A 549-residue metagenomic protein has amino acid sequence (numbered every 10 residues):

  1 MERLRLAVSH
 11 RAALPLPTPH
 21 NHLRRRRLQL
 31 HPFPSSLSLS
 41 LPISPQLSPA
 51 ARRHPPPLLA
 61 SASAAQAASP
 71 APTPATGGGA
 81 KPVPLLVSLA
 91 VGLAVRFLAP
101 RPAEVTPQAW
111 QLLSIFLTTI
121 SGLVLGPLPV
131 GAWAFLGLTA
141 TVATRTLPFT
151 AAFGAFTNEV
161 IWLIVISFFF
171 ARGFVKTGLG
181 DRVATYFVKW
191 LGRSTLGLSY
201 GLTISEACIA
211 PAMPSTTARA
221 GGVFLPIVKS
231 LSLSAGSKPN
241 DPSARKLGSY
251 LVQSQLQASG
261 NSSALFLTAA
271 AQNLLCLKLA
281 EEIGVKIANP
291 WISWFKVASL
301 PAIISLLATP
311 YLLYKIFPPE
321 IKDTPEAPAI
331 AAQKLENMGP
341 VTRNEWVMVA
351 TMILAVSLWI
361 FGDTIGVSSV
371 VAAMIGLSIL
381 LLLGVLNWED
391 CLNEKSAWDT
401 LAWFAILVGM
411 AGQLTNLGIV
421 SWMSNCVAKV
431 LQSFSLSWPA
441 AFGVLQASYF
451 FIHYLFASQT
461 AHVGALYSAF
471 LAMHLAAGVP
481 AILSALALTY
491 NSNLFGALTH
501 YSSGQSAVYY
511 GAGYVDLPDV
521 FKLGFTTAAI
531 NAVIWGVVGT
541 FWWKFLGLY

Functional and structural regions predicted by a protein language model:
E2-Q29, P45-Y549: Transmembrane helical cores of multi-pass ion-transport proteins
S38-P42: Intrinsically disordered, low-complexity terminal segments enriched in Ser/Thr
